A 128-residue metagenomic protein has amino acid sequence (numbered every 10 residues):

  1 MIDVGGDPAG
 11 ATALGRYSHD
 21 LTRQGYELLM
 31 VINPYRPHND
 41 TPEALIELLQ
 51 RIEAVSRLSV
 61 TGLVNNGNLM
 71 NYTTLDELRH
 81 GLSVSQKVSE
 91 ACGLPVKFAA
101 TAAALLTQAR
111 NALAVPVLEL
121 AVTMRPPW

Functional and structural regions predicted by a protein language model:
M1: Short, structured active-site "lid" loops
V4: Walker B catalytic acidic pair
P8-A112: Conserved catalytic-core segment of NTP-binding enzymes
N111-P126: Active-site regions of enzymes building and remodeling cell-envelope glycoconjugates
